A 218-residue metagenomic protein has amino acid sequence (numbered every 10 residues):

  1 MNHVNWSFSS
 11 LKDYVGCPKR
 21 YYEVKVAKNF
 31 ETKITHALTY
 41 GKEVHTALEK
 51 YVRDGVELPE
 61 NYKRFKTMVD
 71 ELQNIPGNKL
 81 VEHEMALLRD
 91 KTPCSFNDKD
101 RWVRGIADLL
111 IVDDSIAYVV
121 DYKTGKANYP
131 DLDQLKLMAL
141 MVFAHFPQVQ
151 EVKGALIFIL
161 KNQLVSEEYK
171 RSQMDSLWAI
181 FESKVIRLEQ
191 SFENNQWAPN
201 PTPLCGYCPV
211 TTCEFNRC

Functional and structural regions predicted by a protein language model:
M1-H3, K19-E31, I116-V120, K184-E193: Short amphipathic alpha-helical segments and their helix-coil junctions
V4, F8-E57, E82-H83: Nuclease catalytic cores
N5-W6, L87-P93, K99, N128-L132 (+1 more regions): Metal-dependent nuclease catalytic regions and adjoining charged, substrate-binding loops involved in nucleic-acid end
C17, V44-H45, L109, G154 (+1 more regions): A residue-level signal for conserved active-site and pocket-lining positions in enzyme catalytic cores
F30, I34, L38, T124-Y129 (+1 more regions): Short, charged/polar micro-motifs that form catalytic or ligand-binding hotspots
A47-V119, G125-A127, D133, H145-K153: Catalytic cores of nuclease domains that cleave nucleic-acid phosphodiester backbones
Y118-D121, L164-S166: Short small-residue beta-strand/loop micro-motif enriched in glycine and branched aliphatics
